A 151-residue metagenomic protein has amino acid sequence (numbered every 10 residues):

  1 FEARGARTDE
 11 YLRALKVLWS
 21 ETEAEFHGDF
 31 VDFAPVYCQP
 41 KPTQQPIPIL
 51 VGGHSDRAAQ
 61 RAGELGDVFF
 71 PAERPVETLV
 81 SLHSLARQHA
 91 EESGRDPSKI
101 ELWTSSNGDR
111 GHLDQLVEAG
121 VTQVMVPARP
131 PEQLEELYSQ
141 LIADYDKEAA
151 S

Functional and structural regions predicted by a protein language model:
F1-S151: Active-site-adjacent structural elements that line small-molecule/cofactor binding pockets in enzymes
